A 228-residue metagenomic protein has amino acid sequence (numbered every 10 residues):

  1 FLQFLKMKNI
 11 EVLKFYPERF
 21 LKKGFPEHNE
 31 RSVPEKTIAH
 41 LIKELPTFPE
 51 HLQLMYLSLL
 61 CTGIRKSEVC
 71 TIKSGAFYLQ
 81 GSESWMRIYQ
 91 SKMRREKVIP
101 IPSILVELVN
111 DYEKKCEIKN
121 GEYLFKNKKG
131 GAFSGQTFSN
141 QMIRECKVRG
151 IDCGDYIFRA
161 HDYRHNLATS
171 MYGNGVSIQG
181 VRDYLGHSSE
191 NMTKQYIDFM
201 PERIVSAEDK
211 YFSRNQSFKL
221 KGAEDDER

Functional and structural regions predicted by a protein language model:
F1-Y16, I64-S67: N-terminal DNA-binding recognition helix of tyrosine site-specific recombinases/integrases
Y16, L21-K66, K92, D155 (+1 more regions): Basic, Lys/Arg- and aromatic-enriched nucleic-acid-binding interface segment
M55, S67-I72, V181: Alpha-helix N-cap/helix-start motif at helix boundaries, enriched for small hydrophobics
T62, T71-N110, R228: Conserved tyrosine-mediated DNA breakage-rejoining catalytic core shared by Y-recombinases
Q90-R94, L185-K210: Catalytic-site neighborhood detector that most strongly recognizes the C-terminal catalytic loop/helix of tyrosine
S103-D155: Active-site/catalytic core of tyrosine-dependent DNA strand-transfer enzymes
K129, D209-R228: C-terminal secondary-structure termini that scaffold catalytic or DNA-interacting sites
N140-Q179: Short, basic (Lys/Arg/His-rich) helix/loop patches that form interaction surfaces in the mid-to-C-terminal regions
